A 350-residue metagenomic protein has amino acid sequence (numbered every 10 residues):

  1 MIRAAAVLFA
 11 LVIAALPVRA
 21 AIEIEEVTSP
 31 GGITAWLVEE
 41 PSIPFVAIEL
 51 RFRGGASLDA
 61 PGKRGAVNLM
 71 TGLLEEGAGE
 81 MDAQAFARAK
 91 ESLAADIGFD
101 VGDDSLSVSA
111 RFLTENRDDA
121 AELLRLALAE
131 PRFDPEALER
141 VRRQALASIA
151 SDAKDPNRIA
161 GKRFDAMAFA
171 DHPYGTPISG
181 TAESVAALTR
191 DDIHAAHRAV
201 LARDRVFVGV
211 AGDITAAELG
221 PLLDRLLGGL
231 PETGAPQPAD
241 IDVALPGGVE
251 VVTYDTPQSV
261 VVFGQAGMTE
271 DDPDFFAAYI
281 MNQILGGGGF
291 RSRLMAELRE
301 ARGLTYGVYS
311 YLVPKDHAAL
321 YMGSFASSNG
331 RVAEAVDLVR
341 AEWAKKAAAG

Functional and structural regions predicted by a protein language model:
A5-A15: Bacterial N-terminal signal peptides
L16-A20: Sec/Tat signal peptide C-region and signal peptidase I cleavage site
A21-R51: Mature N-terminal segment immediately following signal peptide/propeptide cleavage in secreted/periplasmic
I24, E49-T114, K154, G288-L304: M16/MPP (pitrilysin/insulinase) zinc-metallopeptidase core fold and M16-derived inactive scaffolds
E25-E26, T34-E39, A195-R198, G247-T253: Short, surface-exposed beta-strand/loop micro-motifs that present aromatic residues
E40, E49-R51, A235-R291: His/Glu-based metal-binding/catalytic segments typifying zinc-dependent metallopeptidases
P41-I43, G54-L58, E80, T114-R117 (+5 more regions): Solvent-exposed loop/turn segments at secondary-structure junctions within structured extracellular/periplasmic domains
A85-G234, V251, A277, A301-R302 (+1 more regions): Charge-rich, well-structured scaffold segments of protease-associated domains
